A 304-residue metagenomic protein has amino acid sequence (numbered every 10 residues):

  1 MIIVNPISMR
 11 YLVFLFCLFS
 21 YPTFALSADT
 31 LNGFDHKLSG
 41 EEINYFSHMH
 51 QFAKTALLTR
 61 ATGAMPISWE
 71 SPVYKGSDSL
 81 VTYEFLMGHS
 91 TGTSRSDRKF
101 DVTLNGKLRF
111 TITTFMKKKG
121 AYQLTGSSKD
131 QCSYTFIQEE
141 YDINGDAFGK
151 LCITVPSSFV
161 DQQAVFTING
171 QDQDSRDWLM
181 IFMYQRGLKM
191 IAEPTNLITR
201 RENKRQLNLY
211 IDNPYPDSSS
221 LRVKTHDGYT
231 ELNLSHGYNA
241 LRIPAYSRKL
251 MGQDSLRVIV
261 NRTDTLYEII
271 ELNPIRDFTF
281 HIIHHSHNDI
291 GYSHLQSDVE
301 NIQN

Functional and structural regions predicted by a protein language model:
M1-L12: Positively charged n-region of N-terminal signal peptides that target proteins for export
Y11-Y21: Sec-dependent N-terminal signal peptides
L26-V73, I112-D146, N169-G187: Glycan-recognition and processing domains
A61-L80, T154-V160: Extracellular and analogous surface-interaction loops
G76-F100, A164-I168: A short beta-strand element within beta-rich, extracytoplasmic domains of secreted/secretory-pathway proteins
R95-K107, L221-T225: Short, surface-exposed beta-strand/strand-loop-strand elements in extracellular ectodomains
F148-I191, L197-F280: Extended acidic/polar, glycine-enriched regions that form or flank non-catalytic beta-rich accessory modules
N196, T265-N304: An acidic-aromatic substrate-binding cleft motif
